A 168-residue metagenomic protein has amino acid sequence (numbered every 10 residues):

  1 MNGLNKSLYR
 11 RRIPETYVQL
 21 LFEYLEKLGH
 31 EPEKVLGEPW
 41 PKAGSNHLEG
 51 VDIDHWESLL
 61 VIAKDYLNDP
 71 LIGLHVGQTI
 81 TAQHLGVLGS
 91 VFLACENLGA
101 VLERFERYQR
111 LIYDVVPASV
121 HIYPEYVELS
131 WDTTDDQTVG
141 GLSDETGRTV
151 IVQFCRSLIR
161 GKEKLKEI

Functional and structural regions predicted by a protein language model:
M1-S130, V150, K164: N-terminal low-complexity or simple alpha-helical regulatory segments that function as activation/interaction modules
I13, S143-T146: A generic structural signal for residues located within well-ordered alpha-helices of large catalytic or ligand-binding
S130-L142: A short interface-forming secondary-structure element
D144, L158-I168: Compact structured core domains
G147-I159: Active-site helix/loop of acyl-thioester processing domains in fatty-acid/polyketide metabolism, spanning hotdog-fold
